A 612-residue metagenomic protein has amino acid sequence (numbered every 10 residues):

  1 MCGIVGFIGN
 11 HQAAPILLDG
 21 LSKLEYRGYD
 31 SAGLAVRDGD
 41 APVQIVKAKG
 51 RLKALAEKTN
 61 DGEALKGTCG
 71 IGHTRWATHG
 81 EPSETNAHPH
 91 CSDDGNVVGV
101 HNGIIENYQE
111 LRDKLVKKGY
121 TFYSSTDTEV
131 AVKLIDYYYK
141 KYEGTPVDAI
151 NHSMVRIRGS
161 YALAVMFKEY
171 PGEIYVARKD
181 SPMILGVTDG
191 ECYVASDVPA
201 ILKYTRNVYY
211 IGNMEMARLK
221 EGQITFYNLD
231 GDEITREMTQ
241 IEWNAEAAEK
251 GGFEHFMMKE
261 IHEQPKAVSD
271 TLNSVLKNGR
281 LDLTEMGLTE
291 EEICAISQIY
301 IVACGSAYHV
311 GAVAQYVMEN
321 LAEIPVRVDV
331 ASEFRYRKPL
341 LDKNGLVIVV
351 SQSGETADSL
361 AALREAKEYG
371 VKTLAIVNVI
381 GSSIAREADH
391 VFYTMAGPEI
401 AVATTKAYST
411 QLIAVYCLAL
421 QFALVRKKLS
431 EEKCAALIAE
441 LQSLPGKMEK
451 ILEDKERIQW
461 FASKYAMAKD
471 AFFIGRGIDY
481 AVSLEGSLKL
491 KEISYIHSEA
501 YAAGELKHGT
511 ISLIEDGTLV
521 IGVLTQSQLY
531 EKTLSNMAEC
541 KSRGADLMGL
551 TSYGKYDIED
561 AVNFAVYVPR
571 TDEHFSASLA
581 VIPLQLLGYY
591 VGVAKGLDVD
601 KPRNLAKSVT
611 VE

Functional and structural regions predicted by a protein language model:
M1-K250, E254, K266-S297, Y336 (+3 more regions): Conserved short alpha-helical segments that host acidic/polar catalytic motifs at enzyme active sites
T68, G72-T85, V275-E291, A314-V350 (+1 more regions): Glycine-rich oxoanion-binding loops at beta->alpha junctions
P89, M166, Y175-V176, V208-Y209 (+13 more regions): Replace "in large, NTP-powered and nucleic-acid-processing enzymes" with "in large, NTP-powered factors and other
I157-E191, A466-E492, L529, L534: Acidic/histidine-rich
G186, V310-G311, R327-V328, A357-L360 (+9 more regions): Extended hydrophobic-aromatic, low-complexity segments
G231, D546, E559-A561, T571-E612: Generic C-terminus detector
Q264-V268, L272-Y300, H390-L519, G592-E612: Active-site phosphate/pyrophosphate-binding segments
C294-A436, E440-S443, L524-P569, L587 (+1 more regions): Glycine-rich phosphate-binding loops that contact phosphosugars or nucleotide phosphates
